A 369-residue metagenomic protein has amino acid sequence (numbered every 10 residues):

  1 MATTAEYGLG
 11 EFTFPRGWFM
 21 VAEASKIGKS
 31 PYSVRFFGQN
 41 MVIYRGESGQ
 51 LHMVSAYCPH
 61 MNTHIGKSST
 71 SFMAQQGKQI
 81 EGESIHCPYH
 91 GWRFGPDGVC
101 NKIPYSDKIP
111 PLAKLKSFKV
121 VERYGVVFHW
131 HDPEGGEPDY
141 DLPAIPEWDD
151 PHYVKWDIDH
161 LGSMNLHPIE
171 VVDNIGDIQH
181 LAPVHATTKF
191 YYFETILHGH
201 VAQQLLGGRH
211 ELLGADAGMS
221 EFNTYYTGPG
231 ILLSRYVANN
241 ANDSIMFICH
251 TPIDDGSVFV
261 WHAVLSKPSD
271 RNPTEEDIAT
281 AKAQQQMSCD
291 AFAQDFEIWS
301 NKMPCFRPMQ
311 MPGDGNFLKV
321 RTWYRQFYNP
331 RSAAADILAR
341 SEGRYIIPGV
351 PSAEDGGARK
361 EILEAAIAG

Functional and structural regions predicted by a protein language model:
M1-G17, S33: Hydrophobic, proline/glycine-rich low-complexity stretches
T4-Y7, E11, S68, F72 (+1 more regions): A short, aromatic/hydrophobic, helix- or strand-capping loop or linear motif that either lines the entrance/gate
E6-Y7, A22-W148, A353-G369: Rieske [2Fe-2S] iron-sulfur-binding domain
G10-E11, S33, K119-V121, H250-P252 (+1 more regions): A general structural signal for short secondary-structure junctions and capping/turn motifs
T13-F14, F36, A113, E122 (+2 more regions): A generic structural signal for short, non-catalytic loop/turn and secondary-structure boundary residues
F14-A24, D97-Y105, I175-I178, P229-L233: Short Pro/Gly-enriched beta-strand edge/turn motifs at strand-loop
P15-W18, K29, Y124, D159 (+1 more regions): Sequence-level motif detector for i,i+2 pairs with an aromatic at +2
Q50, G135-G369: C-terminal catalytic domain of Rieske-type non-heme iron oxygenases
